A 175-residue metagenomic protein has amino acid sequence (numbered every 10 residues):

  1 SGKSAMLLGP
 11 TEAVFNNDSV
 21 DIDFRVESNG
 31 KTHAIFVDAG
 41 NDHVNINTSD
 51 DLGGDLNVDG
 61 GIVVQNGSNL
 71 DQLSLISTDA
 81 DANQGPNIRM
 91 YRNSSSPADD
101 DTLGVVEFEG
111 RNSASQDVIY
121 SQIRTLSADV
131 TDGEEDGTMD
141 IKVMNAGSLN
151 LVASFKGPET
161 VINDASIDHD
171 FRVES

Functional and structural regions predicted by a protein language model:
S1-H43, D50-L52, V58-S175: Self-maturation zones of extracellular/virion spikes and adhesins
